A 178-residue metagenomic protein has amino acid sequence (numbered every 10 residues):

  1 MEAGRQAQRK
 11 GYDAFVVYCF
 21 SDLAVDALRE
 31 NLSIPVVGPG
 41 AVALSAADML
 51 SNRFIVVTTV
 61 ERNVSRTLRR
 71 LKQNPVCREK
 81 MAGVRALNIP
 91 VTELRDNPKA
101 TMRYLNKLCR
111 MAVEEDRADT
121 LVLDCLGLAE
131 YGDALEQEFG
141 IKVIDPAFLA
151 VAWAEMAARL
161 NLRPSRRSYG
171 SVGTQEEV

Functional and structural regions predicted by a protein language model:
M1-G4, Y18-L28: N-terminal active-site wall of soluble small-molecule enzyme domains
A7-C19, R117-C125: Periplasmic-binding protein-like
Y18-L23, V60-N63, C125-A129: Gly/Ser/Thr-rich loops at beta-strand to alpha-helix junctions that form or flank small-molecule/cofactor-binding
R29-L50, L135-A154: Short, acidic/small-residue loops that bind anionic groups at enzyme active sites
G38-C77: Conserved beta-alpha
R62-N63, R70-D124: Active-site rim beta-loop-alpha module in soluble metabolic enzymes
R117-D119, L128-A129, D133-Q137, V143-I144: A C-terminal functional module that forms or caps the active site or interfaces directly with catalytic machinery
F148, A152-W153, N161-V178: C-terminal functional extensions of proteins
